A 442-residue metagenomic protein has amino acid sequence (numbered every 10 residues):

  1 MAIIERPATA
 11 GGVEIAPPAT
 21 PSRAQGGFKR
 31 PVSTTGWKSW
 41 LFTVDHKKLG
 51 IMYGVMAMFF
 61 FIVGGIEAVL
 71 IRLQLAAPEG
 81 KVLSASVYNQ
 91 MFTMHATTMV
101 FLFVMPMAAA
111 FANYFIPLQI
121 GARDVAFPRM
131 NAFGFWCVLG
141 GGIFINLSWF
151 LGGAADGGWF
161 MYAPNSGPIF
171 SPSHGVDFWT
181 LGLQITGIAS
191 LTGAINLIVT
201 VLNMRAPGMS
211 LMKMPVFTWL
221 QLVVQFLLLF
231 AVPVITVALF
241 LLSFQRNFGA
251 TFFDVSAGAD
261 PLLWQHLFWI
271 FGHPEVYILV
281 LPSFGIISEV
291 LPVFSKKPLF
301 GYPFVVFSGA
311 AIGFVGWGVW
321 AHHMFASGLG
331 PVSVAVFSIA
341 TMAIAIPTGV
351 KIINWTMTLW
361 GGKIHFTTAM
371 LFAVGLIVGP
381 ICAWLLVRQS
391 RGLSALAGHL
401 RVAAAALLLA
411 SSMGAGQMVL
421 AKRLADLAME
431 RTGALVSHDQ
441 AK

Functional and structural regions predicted by a protein language model:
A2-R391, A395: Membrane-embedded and interfacial regions of multi-pass energy-transducing membrane proteins
L386, L396, G414, L435-S437: Intrinsic low-complexity/disordered segments
G392-S394, G398, A415-G416, A441: Low-complexity, intrinsically disordered segments with a bias for serine/threonine
H399-Q417: Internal/C-terminal transmembrane anchor helices
R401-V402, L420, Q440-A441: Short amphipathic alpha-helical segments that mediate assembly, nucleic-acid/protein binding, or membrane association
G416-A425: Hydrophobic alpha-helical transmembrane segments in integral membrane proteins
A425-D426, E430-K442: Non-cytosolic, low-complexity segments of secreted and membrane proteins
